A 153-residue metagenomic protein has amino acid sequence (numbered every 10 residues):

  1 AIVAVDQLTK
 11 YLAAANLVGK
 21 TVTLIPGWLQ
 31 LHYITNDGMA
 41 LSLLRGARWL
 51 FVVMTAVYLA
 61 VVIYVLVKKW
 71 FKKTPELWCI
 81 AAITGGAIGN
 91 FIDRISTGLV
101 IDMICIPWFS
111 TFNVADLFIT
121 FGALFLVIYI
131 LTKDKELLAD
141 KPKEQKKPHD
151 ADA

Functional and structural regions predicted by a protein language model:
A1-A153: Alpha-helical transmembrane bundles and membrane-interface segments of multipass inner-membrane proteins
